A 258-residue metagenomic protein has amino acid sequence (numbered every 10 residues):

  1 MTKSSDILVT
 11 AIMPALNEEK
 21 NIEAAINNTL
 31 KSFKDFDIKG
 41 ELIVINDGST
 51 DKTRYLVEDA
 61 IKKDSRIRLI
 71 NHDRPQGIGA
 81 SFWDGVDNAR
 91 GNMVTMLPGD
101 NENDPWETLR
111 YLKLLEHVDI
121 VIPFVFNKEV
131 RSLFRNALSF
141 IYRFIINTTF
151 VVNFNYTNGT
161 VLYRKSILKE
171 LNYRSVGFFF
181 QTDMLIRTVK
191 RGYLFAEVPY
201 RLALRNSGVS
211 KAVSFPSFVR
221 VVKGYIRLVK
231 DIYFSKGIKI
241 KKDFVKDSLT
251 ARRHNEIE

Functional and structural regions predicted by a protein language model:
M1-K31: N-proximal low-complexity "stem/linker" segments adjacent to membrane-targeting elements
M1-L8, V151, Y173-E258: Hydrophobic helical membrane-anchoring modules
A15, I45-D47, H72: Conserved sequence signature across two-component system core domains
E18-I22, S49, I78, D104: Donor nucleotide-sugar binding loop of glycosyltransferases
A25, T53, F82, W106-T108 (+1 more regions): Acidic donor-diphosphate engagement hotspot in glycosyltransferases and nucleotidyltransferases that stabilizes
G40-I43, R54-N88: Conserved donor nucleotide-binding strand/loop of the catalytic core
N46-Y55, N101: A conserved acidic beta->alpha catalytic loop
H72-N88, M93-M96, P105-F178, R205-I226 (+1 more regions): Acceptor/aglycone-binding surface of glycosyltransferases and processive sugar-polymer synthases
